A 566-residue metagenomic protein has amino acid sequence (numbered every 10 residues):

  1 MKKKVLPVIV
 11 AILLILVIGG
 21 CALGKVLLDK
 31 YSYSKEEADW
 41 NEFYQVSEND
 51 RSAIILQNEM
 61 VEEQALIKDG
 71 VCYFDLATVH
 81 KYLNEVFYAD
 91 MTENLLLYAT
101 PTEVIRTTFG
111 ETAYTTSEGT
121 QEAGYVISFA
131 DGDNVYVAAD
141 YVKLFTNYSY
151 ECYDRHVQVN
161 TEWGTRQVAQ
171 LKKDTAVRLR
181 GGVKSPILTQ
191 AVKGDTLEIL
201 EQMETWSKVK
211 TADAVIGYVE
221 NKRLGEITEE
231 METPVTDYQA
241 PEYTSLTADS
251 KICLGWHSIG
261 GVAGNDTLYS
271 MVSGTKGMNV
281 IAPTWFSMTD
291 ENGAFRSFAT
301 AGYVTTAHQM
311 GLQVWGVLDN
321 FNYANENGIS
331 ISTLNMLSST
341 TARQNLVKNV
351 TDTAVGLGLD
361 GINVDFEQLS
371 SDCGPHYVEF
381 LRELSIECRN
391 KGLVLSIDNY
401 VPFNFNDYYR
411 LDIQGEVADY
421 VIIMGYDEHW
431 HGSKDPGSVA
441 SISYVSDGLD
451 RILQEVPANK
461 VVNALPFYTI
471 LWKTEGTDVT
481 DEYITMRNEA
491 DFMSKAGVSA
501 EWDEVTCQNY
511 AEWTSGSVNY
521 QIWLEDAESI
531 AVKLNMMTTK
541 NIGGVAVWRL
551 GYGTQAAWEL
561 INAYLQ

Functional and structural regions predicted by a protein language model:
K2-M203, T233-Y243, T247: Primary recognition of N-terminal secretory signal peptides and signal-anchoring hydrophobic helices
Y98, G194, W206-T211, V219-E220: SH3/SH3-like beta-barrel fold
A169-K172, D213-L224: A short macromolecule-binding patch
M231-Q344, N349: Glycan-recognition patch characteristic of GH18 chitinases/ENGases and related GlcNAc/peptidoglycan-binding proteins
Y238, Y323-N325, I331-S332, F467-K533 (+1 more regions): Glycan-binding loop/region signatures in secreted carbohydrate-active enzymes
I259-K276, T340-V355, F403-D412, E525-T538: Short, acidic/polar
I281, V364, V421, N463 (+2 more regions): Conserved, mostly hydrophobic/aromatic
E291-F298, K348, S371-K495: Substrate-binding surface in catalytic domains of secreted glycosidases
